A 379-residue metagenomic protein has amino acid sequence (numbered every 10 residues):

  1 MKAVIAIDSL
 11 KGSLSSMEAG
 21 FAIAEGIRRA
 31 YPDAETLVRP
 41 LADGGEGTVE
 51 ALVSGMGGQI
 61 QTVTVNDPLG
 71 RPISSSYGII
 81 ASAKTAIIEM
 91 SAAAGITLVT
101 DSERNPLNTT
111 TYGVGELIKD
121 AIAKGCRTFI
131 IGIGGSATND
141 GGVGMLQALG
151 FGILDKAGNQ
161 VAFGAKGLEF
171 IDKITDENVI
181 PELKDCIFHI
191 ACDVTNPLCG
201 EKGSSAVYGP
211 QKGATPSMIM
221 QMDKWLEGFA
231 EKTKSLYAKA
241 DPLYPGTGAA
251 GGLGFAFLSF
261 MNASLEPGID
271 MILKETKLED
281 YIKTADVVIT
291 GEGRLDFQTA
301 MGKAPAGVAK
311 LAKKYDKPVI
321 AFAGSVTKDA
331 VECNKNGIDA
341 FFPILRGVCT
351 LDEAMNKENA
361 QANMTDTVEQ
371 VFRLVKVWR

Functional and structural regions predicted by a protein language model:
K2-I133, A137-R379: N-terminal loops that bind phosphate or other acidic moieties and the adjacent beta-alpha structural core
